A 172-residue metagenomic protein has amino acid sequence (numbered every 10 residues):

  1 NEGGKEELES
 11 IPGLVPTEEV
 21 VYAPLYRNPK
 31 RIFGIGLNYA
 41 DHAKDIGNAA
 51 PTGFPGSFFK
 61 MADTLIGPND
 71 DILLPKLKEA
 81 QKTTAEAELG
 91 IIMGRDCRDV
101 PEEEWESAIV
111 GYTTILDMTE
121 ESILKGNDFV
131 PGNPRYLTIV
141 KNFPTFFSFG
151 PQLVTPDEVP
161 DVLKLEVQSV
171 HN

Functional and structural regions predicted by a protein language model:
N1-G56, D157-P160, Q168: N-terminal non-catalytic cap/leader segment that marks the start of a structured domain
E6, S10-E19, H42, P75 (+1 more regions): Catalytic-pocket segment enriched in acidic/His residues
G13, F59-L73, L77-K78: A glycine-rich (often HGG/GG-containing) alpha/beta subdomain
Y22-P24, D45-N48, I72-T83, D96-E104 (+2 more regions): A generic local secondary-structure boundary/capping motif
A49-P68, A85: Structural signature of FAD isoalloxazine-binding scaffolds in flavoprotein oxidoreductases
G53, S57-M61, E104-P144: Flexible glycine-rich active-site/ligand-binding loops centered on an Asp-His dyad
F58, A85, G90-D96: Short, conserved beta-strand element in jelly-roll/cupin
